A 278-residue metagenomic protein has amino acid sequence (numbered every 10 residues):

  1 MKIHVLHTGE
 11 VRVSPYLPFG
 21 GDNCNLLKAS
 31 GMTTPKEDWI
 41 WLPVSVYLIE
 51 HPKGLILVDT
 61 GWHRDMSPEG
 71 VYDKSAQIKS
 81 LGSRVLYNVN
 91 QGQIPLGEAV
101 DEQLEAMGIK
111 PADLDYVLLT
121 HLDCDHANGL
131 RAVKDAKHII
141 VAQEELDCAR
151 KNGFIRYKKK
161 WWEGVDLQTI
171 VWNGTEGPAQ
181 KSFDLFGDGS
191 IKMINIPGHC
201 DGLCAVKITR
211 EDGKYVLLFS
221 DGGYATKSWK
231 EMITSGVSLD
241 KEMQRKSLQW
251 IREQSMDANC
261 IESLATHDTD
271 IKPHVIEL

Functional and structural regions predicted by a protein language model:
M1-D101, K214-S220: Metallo-beta-lactamase
K2-V5, S45-E50, I56, N173-E211: Core dinuclear metal-dependent hydrolase active-site scaffold
G9, T60-H63, L122, E145 (+3 more regions): Active-site metal-binding loops of divalent metal-dependent hydrolases
R64, I78-E102, K207, E211-L278: Cap/insert and terminal regions of metallo-dependent hydrolase folds
V71-I140: Active-site metal-binding motif and surrounding structural segment of the metallo-beta-lactamase
N90-D113, A132, A142-N195, L239-C260 (+1 more regions): Metallo-beta-lactamase
V117-A127, N195-L203, L264-T269: Histidine-centered catalytic micro-motifs
K137-Q143, L218-S220: Short hydrophobic/aromatic-enriched beta-strand-loop microsegments
